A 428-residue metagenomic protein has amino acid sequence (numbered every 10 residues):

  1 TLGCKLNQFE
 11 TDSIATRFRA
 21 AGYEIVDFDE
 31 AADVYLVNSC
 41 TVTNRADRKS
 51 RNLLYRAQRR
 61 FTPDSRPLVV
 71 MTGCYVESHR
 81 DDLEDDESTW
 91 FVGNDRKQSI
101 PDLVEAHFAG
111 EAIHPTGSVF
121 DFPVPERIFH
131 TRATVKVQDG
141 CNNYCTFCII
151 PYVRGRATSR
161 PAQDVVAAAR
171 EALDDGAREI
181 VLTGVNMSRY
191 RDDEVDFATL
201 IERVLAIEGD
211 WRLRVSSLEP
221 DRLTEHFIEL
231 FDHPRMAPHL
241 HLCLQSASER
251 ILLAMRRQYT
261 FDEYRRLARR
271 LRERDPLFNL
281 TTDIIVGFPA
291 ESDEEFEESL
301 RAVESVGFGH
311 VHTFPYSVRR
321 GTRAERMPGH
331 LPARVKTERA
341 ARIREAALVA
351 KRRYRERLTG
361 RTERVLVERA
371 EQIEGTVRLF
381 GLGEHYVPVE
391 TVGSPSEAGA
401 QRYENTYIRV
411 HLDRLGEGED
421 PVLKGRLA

Functional and structural regions predicted by a protein language model:
T1-R189, D193, H226-E229, L240 (+4 more regions): Proteins enriched for Cys/Gly/acidic motifs involved in redox and nucleic-acid/cofactor modification
L2, Y144, C148-G155, L213-D221 (+4 more regions): Conserved strand-turn element in the central/C-terminal portion of the radical SAM core barrel that lines
L36, C74, I100, L182 (+7 more regions): Residue-level signal for inorganic ion chemistry
A46-R48, R156-P161, R191-V195, A254-R257 (+3 more regions): Short, solvent-exposed loop/turn segments at secondary-structure boundaries
Y75, P220-L223, P395: Short beta->alpha connector loops
D174, A198-R212, L223-I284: Radical SAM/AdoMet-radical enzyme domain recognition
E194-L205, E225-H239, E291-G309, A333-E338 (+1 more regions): Short, electropositive alpha-helical surface patch
R326-A428: Terminal RNA-binding accessory module
